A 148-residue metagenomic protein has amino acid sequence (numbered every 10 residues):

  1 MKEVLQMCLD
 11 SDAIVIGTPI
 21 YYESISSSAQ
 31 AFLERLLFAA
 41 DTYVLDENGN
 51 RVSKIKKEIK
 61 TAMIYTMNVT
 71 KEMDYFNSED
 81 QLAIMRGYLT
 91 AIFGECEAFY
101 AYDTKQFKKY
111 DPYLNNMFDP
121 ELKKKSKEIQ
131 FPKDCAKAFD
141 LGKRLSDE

Functional and structural regions predicted by a protein language model:
M1-Y88: Helix-loop-strand module that forms the ligand-binding subsite of alpha/beta enzymes
A83-E148: Glycine-rich phosphate/pyrophosphate-binding loop and the adjoining helix
